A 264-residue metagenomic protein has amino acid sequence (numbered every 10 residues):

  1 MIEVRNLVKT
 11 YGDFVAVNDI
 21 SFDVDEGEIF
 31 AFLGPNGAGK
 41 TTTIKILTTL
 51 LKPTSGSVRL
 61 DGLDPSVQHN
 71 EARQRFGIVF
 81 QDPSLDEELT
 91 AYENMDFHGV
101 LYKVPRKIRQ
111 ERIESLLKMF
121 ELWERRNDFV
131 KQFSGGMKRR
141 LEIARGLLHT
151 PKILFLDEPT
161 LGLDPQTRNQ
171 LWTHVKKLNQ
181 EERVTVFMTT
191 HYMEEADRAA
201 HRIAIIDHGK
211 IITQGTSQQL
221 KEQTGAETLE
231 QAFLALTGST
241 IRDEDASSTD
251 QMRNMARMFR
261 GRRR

Functional and structural regions predicted by a protein language model:
G56-D64, E71-A72, F76: Conserved ABC transporter NBD signature motif
D96, V100, K107-R125: Conserved ABC ATPase "signature" region
T150: Conserved catalytic motifs of ABC-family nucleotide-binding domains
L154-D157: Catalytic Walker B motif of ABC-type/P-loop ATPase nucleotide-binding domains
N169-E182: Helical segment within the ABC ATPase nucleotide-binding domain
Q214-G215: ABC ATPase "signature
